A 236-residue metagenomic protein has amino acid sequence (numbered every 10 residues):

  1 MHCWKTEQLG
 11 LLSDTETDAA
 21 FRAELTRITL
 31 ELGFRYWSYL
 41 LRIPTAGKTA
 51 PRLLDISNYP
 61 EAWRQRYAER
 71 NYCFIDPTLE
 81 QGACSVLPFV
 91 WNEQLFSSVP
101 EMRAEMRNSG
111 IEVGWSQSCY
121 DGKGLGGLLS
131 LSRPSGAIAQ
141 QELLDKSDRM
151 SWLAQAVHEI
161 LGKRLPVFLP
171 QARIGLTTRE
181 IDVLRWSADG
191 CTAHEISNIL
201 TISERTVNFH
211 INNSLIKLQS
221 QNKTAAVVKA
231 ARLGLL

Functional and structural regions predicted by a protein language model:
H2-G10, D18, L129-T177: Juxtadomain coupling helices with adjacent low-complexity linkers
T17-A50: Helix-loop-beta substructure at the N-terminus of cytosolic sensory domains that couple signal/ligand detection
L41-Q65: GAF sensory/regulatory domain recognition with acknowledged cross-activation on helical regulatory dimers
S57-R107: Regulatory sensory and allosteric helical modules in signal-transduction proteins and certain transcription factors
M102-G124: Helix-to-coil/beta transition segments that act as allosteric "coupling" elements at the rims of sensory or catalytic
R179-V183: The N-cap/first-turn positions of alpha helices within or immediately adjacent to helix-turn-helix DNA-binding domains
T192-A225: Recognition helix of helix-turn-helix DNA-binding domains
K223-L233: Short, basic, alpha-helical segments at the C-terminal edge of helix-turn-helix-like DNA-binding modules
